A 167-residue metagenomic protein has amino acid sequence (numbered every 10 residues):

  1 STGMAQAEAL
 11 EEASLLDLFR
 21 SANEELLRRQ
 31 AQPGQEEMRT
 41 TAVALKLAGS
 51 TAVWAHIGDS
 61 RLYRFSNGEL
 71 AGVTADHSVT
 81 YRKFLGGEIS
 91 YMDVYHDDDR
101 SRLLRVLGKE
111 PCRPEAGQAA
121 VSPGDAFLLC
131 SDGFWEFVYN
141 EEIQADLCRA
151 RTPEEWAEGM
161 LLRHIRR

Functional and structural regions predicted by a protein language model:
S1-R167: PP2C/PPM-type serine/threonine phosphatase catalytic domain
